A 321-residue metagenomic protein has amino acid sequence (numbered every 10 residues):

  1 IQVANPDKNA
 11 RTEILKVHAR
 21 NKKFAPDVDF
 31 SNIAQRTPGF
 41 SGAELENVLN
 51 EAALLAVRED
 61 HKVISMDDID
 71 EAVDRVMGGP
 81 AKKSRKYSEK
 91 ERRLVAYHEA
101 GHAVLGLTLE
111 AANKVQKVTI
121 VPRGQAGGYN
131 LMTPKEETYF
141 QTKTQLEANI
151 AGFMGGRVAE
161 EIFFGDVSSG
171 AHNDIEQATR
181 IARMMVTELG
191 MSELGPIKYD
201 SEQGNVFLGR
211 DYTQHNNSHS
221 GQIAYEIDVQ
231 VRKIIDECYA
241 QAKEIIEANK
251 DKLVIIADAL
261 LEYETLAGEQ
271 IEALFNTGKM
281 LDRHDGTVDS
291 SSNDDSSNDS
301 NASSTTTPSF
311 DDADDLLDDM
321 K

Functional and structural regions predicted by a protein language model:
V3-D68, R75, G79-P80, F153-E161 (+2 more regions): Conserved C-terminal "switch" segment of AAA+ ATPases
E44, G101-H102: Short hydrophobic/aromatic residue motifs in ordered secondary structure
L54-D70, N130-Y139, K143-Q145: Short secondary-structure boundary segments
D70-R75, G124-A126: Short, conserved phosphate-binding/catalytic loop or strand-edge motifs used in phosphoryl-/nucleotidyl-transfer
K83-L94: Short pre-active-site segment immediately N-terminal to the catalytic Zn-binding motif
R92-Y97, A103-K321: Soluble catalytic regions of large protease machineries
